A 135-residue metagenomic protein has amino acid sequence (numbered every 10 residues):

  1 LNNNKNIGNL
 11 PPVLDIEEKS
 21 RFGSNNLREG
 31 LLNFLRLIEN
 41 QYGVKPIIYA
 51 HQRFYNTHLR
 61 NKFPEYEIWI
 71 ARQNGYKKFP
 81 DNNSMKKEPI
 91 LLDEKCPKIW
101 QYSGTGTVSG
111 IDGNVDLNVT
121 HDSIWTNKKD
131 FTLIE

Functional and structural regions predicted by a protein language model:
L1-N4, R53-H58, N82-E88: Alpha-helical scaffolding within the catalytic cores of extracellular/periplasmic polymer-degrading hydrolases
L1-Y42: Substrate-binding cleft of extracellular glycoside hydrolase catalytic domains
L10-I16, K45-Y49, E67-A71, K98-Q101: Structural recognition of the beta-strand scaffold that forms the well-ordered cores of secreted hydrolase catalytic
P11, N25-L31, Y55-E67: Conserved N-terminal glycine/acidic-rich loop preference
E17-F22, Q52-N56, N74-K77, S103-V108: Solvent-exposed loop/turn segments at secondary-structure junctions within structured extracellular/periplasmic domains
S24-L27, A50, H58-N61, P80-N82 (+1 more regions): A short secondary-structure junction signal
Y42-N56: Aromatic-lined carbohydrate-recognition surfaces of secreted/lumenal glycan-active proteins
F63-E135: Functionally critical loop-and-helix segments that line ligand-binding/catalytic clefts of soluble enzyme domains
